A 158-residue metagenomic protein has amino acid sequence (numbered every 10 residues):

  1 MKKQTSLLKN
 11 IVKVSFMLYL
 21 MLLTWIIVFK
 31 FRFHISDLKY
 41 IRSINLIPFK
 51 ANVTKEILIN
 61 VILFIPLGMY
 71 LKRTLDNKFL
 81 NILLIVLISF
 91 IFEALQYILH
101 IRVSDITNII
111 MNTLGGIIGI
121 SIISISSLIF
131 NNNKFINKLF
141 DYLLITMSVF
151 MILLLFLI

Functional and structural regions predicted by a protein language model:
M1-H100, I106, S121-I158: Bulky hydrophobic segments
V103-L114: Non-cytosolic membrane-interface motifs at loop->transmembrane helix junctions
T113-I122: Alpha-helical transmembrane segments and their membrane-interface exit regions
